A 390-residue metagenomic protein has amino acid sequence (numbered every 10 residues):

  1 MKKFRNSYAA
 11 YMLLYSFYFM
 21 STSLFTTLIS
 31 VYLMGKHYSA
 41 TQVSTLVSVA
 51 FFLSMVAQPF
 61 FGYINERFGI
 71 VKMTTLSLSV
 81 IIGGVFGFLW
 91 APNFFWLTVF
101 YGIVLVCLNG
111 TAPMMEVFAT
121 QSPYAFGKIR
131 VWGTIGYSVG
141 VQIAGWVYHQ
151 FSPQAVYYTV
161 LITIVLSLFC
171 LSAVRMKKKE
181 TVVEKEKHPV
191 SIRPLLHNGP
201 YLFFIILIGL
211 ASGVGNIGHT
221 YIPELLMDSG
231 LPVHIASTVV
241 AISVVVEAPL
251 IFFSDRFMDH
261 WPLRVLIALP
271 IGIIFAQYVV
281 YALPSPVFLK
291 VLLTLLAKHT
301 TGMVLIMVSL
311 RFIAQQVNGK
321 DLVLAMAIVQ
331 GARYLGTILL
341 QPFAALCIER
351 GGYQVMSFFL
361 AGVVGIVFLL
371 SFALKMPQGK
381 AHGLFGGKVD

Functional and structural regions predicted by a protein language model:
M1-R5, V174-F204, D390: Juxtamembrane intracellular "pre-TM" segments in multi-pass secondary transporters
K2-F51, P200-A236, I306: Helix-loop boundary and gating motifs at the non-cytosolic
S16, G84, F94-T111, G209 (+1 more regions): Hydrophobic core of transmembrane alpha-helices in multi-pass small-molecule transporters, especially MFS/SLC-type
A40-T41, P123-G133, V233, V317-V329: Loop-to-transmembrane helix entry/capping segments in MFS-fold secondary transporters and related SLC/MFSD carriers
A57-G69, Y148, L250-P262, I348: Helix-to-loop junctions at the C-terminal end of transmembrane segments in multipass secondary transporters
K72-F86, V265-V280: Structural signature of the two symmetry-related core transmembrane helices
L108-P123, V304-V317: Intracellular juxtamembrane helix-capping segments at the cytosolic ends of symmetry-related transmembrane helices
D321-R350: A late C-terminal transmembrane helix in Major Facilitator Superfamily
